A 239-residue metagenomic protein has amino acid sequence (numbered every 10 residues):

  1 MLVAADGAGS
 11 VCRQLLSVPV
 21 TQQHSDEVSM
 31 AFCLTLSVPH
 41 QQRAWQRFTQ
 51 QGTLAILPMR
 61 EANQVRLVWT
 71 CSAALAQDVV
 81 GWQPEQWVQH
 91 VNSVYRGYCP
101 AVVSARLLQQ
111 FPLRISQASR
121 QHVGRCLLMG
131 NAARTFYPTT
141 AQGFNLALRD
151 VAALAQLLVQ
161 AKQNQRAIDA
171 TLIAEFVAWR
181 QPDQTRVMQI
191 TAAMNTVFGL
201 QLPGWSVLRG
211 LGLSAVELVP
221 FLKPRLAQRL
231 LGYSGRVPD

Functional and structural regions predicted by a protein language model:
M1-L108: Conserved FAD-binding catalytic core of PHBH/FMO-like flavoproteins
G7, L15, S29, H40-R43 (+10 more regions): Residue-level signal for pocket-adjacent positions within structured domains
A8, V18, T53, N131 (+3 more regions): Gly/Ser/Thr-rich helix-start
G9, E27, L148-V151, R180 (+1 more regions): Short amphipathic alpha-helical/adjacent loop interface patches that line ligand and macromolecule-binding sites
Q22, Q121, L146, P182-R186: A generic short alpha-helical patch detector that favors 3-5-residue windows in or near N-terminal regions
Q77-I168: FAD/FMN-dependent oxidoreductases across multiple families
Q156-D239: C-terminal helical "tail/cap" subdomain of flavin- and related membrane-associated enzymes
